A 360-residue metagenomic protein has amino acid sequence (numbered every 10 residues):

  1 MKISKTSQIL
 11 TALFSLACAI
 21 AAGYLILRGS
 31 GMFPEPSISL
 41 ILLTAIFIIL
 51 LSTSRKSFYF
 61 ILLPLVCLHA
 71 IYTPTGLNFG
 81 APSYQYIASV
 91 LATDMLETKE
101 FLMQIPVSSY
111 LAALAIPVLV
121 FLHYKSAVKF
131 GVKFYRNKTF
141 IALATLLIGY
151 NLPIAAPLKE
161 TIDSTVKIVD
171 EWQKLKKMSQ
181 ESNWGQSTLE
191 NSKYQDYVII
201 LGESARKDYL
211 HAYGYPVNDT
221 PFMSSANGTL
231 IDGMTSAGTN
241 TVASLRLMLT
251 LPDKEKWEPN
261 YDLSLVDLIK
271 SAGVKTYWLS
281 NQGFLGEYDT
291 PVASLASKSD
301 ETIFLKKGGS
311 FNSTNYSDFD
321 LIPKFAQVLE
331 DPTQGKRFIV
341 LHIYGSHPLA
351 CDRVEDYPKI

Functional and structural regions predicted by a protein language model:
M1-I162: Transmembrane and membrane-interface helices of multi-pass, inner-membrane envelope-modifying transferases
A155-I360: Active-site-proximal alpha/beta segments of enzymes that process anionic O-linked groups
